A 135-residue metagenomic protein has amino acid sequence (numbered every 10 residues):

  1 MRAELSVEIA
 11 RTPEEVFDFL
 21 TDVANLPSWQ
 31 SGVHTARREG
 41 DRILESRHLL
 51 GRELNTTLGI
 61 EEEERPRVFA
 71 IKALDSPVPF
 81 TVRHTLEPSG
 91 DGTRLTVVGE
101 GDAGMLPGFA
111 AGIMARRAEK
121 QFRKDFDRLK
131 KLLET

Functional and structural regions predicted by a protein language model:
M1-E39: Hydrophobic ligand-binding cavity/cleft-lining segments
R2-E4, E53-T57, P79-R83: Short, surface-exposed coil-to-beta transition loops
R42-I43, F69, G92-V97: A short hydrophobic beta-strand element
I43-L49, F69-D75: Short beta-strand segments that buttress and anchor functional surface loops
H48-L54, A103-L106: Short, cysteine-centered beta-strand-loop-beta hairpins and adjacent loop/turn segments enriched in charged/polar
E64-R67: Short, conserved beta-turn/loop elements at beta-strand boundaries and strand-helix junctions
L74-K124, L129-K131, T135: Beta-strand/loop substructures that line and gate deep hydrophobic ligand-binding cavities in soluble
